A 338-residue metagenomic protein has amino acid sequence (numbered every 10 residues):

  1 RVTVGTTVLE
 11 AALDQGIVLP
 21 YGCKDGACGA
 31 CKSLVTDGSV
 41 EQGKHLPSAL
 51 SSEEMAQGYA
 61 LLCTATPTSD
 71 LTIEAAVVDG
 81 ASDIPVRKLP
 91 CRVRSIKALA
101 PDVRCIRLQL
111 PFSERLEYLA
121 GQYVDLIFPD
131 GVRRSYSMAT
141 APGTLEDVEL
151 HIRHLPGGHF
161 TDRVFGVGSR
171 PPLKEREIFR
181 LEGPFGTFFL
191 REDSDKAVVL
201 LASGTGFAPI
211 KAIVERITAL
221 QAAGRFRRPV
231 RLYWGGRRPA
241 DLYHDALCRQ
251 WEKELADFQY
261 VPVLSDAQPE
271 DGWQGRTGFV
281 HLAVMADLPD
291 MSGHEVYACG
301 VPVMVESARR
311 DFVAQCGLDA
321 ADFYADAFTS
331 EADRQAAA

Functional and structural regions predicted by a protein language model:
R1-L71, R228-A338: Reductase modules of NAD(P)H-dependent flavoproteins
D14, D70-T72, Y123, E177-I178: Residue-level marker of beta-strand positions
T36-S39, A76-V78, P129, P184: Short, surface-exposed secondary-structure boundary micro-motifs
L50, Q57-Q109, E114: Fe-S ferredoxin-like electron-transfer domains and their immediately adjacent linker/connector regions across
S82-C91, D130-R133, L242, Q274: Short coil-to-beta-strand transition motifs
R94, P101-L200, I213-A219, R238 (+2 more regions): FAD-binding FR-type
G121, G206, V301: Short, conserved phosphate/pyrophosphate- and ester-handling motifs at nucleotide-, phospho-/glycolipid
